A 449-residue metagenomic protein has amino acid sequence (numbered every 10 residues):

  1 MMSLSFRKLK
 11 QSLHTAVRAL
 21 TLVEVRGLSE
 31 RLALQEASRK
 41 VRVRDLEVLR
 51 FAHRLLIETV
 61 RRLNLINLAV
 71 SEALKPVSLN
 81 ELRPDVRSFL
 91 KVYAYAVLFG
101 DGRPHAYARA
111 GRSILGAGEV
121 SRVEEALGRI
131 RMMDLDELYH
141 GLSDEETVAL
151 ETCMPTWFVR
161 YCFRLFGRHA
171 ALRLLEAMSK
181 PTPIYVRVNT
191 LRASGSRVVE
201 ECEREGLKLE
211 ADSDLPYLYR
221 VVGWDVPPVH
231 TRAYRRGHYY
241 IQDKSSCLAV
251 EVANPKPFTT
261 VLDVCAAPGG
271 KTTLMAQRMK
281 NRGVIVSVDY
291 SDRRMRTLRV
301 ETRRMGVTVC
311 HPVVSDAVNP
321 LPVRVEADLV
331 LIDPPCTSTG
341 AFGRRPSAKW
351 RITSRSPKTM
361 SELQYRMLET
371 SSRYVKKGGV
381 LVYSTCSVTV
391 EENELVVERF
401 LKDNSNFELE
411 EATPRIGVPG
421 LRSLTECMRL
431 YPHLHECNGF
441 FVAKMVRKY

Functional and structural regions predicted by a protein language model:
M1-Y449: S-adenosylmethionine
